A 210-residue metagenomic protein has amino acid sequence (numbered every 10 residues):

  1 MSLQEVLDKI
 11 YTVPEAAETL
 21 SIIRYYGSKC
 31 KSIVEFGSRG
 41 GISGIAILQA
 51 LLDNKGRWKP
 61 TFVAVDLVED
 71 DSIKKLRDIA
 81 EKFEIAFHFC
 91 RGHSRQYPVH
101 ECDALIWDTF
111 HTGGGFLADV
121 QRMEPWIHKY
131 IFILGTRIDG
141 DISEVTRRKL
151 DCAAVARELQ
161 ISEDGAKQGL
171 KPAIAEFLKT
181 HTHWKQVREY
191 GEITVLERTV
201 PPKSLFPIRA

Functional and structural regions predicted by a protein language model:
M1-A210: A short alpha-helical cap/connector motif
